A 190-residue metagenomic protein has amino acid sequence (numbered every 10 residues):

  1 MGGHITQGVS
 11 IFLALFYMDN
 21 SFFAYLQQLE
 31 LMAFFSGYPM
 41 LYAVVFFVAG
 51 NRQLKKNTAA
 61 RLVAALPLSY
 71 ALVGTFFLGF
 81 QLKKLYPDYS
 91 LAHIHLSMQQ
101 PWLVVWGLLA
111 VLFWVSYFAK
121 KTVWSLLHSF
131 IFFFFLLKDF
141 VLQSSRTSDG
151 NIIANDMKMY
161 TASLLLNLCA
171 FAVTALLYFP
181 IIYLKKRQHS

Functional and structural regions predicted by a protein language model:
M1-A14: Positively charged N-terminal leader segments that act as targeting/secretion signals
F12-L15, S145-M159: Membrane-interfacial helical/loop segments at transmembrane boundaries in membrane proteins
L15-K83: Long, contiguous internal "core" modules enriched in hydrophobic/ aromatic residues
L26, A92-V104, I152-Y178: Membrane-interface transmembrane-helix boundary segments in multi-pass integral membrane proteins
L31-F47, V104-V115, L165-K185: Hydrophobic cores of alpha-helical transmembrane segments in multi-pass inner/ER membrane proteins, independent
L82-S90, V141-I152: Juxtamembrane "helix-exit" motif on the non-cytosolic side of transmembrane helices
Y86-V123: C-terminal structural cap/anchor segments
V123-L137: Central hydrophobic cores of alpha-helical transmembrane segments in multi-pass integral membrane proteins
